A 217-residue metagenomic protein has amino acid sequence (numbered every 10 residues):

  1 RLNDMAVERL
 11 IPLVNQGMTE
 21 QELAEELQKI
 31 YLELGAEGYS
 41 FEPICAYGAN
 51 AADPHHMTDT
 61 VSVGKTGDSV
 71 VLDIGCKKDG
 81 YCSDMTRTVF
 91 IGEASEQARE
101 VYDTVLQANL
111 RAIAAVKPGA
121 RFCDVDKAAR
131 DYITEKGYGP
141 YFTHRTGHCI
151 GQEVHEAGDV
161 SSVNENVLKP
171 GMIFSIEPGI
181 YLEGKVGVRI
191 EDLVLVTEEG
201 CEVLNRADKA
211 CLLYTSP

Functional and structural regions predicted by a protein language model:
R1-S216: Active-site neighborhoods and metal-handling regions in enzymes and metal-associated proteins
